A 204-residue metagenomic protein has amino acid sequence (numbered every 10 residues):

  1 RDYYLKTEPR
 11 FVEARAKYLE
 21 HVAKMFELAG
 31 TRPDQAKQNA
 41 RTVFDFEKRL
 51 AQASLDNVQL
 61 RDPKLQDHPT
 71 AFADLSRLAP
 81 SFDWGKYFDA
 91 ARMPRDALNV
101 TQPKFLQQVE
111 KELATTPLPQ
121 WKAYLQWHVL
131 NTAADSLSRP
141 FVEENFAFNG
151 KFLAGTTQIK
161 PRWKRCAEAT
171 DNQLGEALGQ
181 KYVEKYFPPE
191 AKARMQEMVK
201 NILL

Functional and structural regions predicted by a protein language model:
R1-N201: Noncatalytic, helix-rich "gating/capping" subdomain that lines the substrate-entry/channel surface of large enzyme
L204: Short, well-ordered surface patches within globular domains
